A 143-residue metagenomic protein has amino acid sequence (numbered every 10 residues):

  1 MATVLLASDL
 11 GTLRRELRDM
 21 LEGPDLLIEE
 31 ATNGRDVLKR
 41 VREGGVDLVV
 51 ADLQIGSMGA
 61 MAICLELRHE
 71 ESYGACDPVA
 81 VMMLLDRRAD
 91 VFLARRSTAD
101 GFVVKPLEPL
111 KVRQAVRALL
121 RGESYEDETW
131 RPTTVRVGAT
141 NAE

Functional and structural regions predicted by a protein language model:
S8-T32, D36: Two-component/phosphorelay signaling modules centered on CheY-like receiver
T32-L48, D52: Acidic, metal-coordinating helix/loop segments flanking the phosphotransfer/catalytic sites of two-component signaling
D47, S72-A80: His-Asp phosphorelay/catalytic-motif detector in bacterial-type signaling
D47-E70: Conserved phosphotransfer microenvironments
V49, F102-V103: Two-component signal transduction core modules
A62, M83-G101: Alpha4 helix (beta4-alpha4-beta5 surface) of REC/receiver domains from two-component response regulators
L107-R117: C-terminal output helix
E123-E143: CheY-like receiver
